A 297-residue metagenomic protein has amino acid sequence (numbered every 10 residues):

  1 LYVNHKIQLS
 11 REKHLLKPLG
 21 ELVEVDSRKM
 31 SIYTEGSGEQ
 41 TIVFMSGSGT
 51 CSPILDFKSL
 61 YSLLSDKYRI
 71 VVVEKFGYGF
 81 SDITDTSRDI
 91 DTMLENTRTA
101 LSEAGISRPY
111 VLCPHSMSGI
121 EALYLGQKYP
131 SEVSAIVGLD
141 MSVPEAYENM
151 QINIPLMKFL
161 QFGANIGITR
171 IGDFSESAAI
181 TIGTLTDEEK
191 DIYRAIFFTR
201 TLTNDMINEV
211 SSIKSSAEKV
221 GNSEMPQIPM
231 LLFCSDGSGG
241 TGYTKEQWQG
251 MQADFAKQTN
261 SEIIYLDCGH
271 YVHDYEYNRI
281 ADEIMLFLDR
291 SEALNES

Functional and structural regions predicted by a protein language model:
L1-I42, D66-Y68, D289-S297: Alpha/beta-hydrolase fold catalytic core
T34-F80: Conserved HGGG/HGGXW glycine-rich cap/lid loop of the alpha/beta-hydrolase fold
G49, K75-G79, E121, V143 (+1 more regions): Alpha/beta-hydrolase active-site loop signature
V72-C113: Active-site loop/oxyanion-hole signature of alpha/beta-hydrolase fold enzymes
R108-M150: Conserved hydrolase catalytic core segment
L185-Q258, I264-D267: Conserved serine/cysteine hydrolase catalytic core
Y265-Y277: Catalytic histidine-centered segment of alpha/beta-hydrolase-like enzymes
D274-L286: Post-His helix in hydrolase/transferase enzymes
